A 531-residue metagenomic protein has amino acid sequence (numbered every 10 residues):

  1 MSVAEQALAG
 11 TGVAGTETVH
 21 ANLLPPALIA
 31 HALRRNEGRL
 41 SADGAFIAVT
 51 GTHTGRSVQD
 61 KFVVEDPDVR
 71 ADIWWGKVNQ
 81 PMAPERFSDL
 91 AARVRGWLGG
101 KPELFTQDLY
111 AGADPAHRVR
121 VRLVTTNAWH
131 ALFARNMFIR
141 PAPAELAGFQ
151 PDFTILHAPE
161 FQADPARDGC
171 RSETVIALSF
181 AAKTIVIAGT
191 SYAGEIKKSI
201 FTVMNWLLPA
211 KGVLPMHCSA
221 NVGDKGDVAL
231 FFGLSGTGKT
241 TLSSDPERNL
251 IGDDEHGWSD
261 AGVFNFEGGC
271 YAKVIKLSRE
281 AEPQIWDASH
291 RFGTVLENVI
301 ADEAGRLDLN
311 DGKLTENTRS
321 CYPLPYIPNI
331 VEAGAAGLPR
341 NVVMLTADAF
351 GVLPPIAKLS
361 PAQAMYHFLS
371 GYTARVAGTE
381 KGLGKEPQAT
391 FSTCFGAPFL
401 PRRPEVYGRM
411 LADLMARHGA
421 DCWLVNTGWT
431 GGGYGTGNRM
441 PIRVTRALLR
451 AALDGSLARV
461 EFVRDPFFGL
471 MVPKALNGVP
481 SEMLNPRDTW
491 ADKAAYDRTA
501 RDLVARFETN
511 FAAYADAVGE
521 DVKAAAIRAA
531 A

Functional and structural regions predicted by a protein language model:
M1-G148: N-terminal accessory targeting/assembly segments
E5-A45, P209, H217-L234, D245-P246 (+2 more regions): Glycine-rich, often acidic-flanked micro-motifs that create phosphate/phosphodiester-binding or positioning elements
R70-W75, S179-A188, Q388-C394: Gly-rich Lys/Arg/Thr-decorated short loops/hinges at beta-loop-alpha junctions or inter-strand turns that position
P151-F153, A158-L207: Charged, amphipathic alpha-helical linker segments immediately N-terminal to NTP-binding catalytic cores
K239: Conserved lysine of the Walker
L242: Hydrophobic positions on the alpha1 helix immediately C-terminal to the Walker A/P-loop
M483, R487-A531: Generic C-terminus detector
